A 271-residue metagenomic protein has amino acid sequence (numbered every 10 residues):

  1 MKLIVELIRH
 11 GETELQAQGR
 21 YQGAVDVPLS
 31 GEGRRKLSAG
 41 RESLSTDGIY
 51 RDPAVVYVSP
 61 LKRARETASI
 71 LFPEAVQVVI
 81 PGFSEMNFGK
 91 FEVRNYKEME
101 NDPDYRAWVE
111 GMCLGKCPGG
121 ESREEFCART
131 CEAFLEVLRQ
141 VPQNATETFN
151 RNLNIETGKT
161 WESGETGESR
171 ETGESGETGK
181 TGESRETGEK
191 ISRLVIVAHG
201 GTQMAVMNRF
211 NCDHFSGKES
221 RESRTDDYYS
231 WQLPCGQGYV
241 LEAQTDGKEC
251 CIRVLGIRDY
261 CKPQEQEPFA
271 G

Functional and structural regions predicted by a protein language model:
M1-I4, G40, M86-K97, Q143-N152 (+2 more regions): Acidic, low-complexity terminal tails and accessory targeting/binding regions of phosphate-metabolizing enzymes
L3-A75: Active-site-proximal alpha-helix that buttresses catalytic centers in soluble enzyme cores
V5, A54, K190-G200: Generic beta-sheet signal
D47-D52, V137-F149, T187-S192: Glycine-rich phosphate-binding loop signature in dinucleotide/nucleotide-binding domains
G48-G82, V240-G271: Conserved histidine-centered catalytic loops in small-molecule metabolism enzymes
V58-S59, A128, V197-A198: Short beta-strand scaffold positions
L71-E132: Phosphate-handling substructures
T157-T187: Long, intrinsically disordered low-complexity tandem-repeat segments
